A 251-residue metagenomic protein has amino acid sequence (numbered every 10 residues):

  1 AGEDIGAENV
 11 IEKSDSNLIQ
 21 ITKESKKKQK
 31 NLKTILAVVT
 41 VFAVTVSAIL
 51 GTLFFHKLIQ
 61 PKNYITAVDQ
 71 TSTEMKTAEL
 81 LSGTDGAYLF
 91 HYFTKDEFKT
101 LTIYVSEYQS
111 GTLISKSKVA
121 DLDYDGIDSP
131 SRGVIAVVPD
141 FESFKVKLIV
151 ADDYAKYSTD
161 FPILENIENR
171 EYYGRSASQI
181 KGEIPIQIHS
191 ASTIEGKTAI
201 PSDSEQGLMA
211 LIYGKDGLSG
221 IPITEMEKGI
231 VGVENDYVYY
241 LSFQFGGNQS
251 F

Functional and structural regions predicted by a protein language model:
A1-E24: Disordered, charged N-terminal biogenesis/targeting segments of membrane/secreted proteins
A1-G2, Q29, Y239-F243: Generic detector of short, aliphatic-rich beta-strand segments that form the cores of beta-sheets in diverse domain
G2, E8-I11, V38, V44 (+3 more regions): Intrinsic disorder/low-complexity segments
S14, S25-K28, Y173, E234: Intrinsic-disorder-associated interaction segments
T22-L36: Short, Lys/Arg-rich cytosolic juxtamembrane segment immediately N-terminal
L36-L53: Hydrophobic membrane-insertion alpha-helices, especially the h-region of bacterial N-terminal signal peptides
A48-Y124: Short N-terminal edge-element motif at the start of the domain
Y124-F251: Extracytoplasmic electrostatic interaction patches
